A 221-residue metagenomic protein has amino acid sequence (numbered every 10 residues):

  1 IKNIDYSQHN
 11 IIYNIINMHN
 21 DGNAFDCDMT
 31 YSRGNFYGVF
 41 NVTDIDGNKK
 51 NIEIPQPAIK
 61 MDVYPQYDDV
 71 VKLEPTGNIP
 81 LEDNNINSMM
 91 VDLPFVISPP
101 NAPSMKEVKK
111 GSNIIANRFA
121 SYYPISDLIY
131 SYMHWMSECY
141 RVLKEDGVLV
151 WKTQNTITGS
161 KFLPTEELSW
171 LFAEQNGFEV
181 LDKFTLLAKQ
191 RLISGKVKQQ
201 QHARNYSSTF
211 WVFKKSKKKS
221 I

Functional and structural regions predicted by a protein language model:
I1-I221: Class I S-adenosyl-L-methionine-dependent methyltransferase catalytic core
